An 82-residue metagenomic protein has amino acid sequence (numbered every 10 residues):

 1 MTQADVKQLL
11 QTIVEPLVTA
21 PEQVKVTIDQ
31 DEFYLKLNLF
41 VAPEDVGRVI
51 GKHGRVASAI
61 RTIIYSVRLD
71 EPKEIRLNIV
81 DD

Functional and structural regions predicted by a protein language model:
M1-V46, A59-D82: RNA-contacting regions in translation and RNA-metabolism proteins, encompassing KH/S1 modules where present
